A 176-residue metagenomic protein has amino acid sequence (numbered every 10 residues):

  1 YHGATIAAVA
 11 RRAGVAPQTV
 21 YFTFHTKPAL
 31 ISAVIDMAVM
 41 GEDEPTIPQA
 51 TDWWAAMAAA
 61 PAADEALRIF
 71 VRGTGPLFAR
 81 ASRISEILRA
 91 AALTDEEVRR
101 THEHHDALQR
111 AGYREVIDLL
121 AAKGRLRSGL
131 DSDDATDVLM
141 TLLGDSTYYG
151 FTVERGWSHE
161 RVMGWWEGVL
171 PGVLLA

Functional and structural regions predicted by a protein language model:
Y1-A29, A33: Helix-turn-helix
A8-R11, G112-R114, T141-G144: Short acidic alpha-helix initiation/capping motifs at coil-to-helix transition points, especially at protein N-termini
R12-Y21, E97-D106, L139-L142: Alpha-helical scaffold segments that form or flank carboxylate-/histidine-based iron centers
A13, K27, V34-A38, D95 (+1 more regions): The DNA-recognition helices of helix-turn-helix-type DNA-binding domains
K27-A29, A33, D43-A79, T136: Hydrophobic alpha-helical connector segments
R72-R89, E96-K123, D134-D137, G164 (+1 more regions): Amphipathic alpha-helical packing segments from all-alpha helical-bundle domains
A121-V169: Hydrophobic/aromatic-rich alpha-helical bundle segments in the mid-to-C-terminal region
